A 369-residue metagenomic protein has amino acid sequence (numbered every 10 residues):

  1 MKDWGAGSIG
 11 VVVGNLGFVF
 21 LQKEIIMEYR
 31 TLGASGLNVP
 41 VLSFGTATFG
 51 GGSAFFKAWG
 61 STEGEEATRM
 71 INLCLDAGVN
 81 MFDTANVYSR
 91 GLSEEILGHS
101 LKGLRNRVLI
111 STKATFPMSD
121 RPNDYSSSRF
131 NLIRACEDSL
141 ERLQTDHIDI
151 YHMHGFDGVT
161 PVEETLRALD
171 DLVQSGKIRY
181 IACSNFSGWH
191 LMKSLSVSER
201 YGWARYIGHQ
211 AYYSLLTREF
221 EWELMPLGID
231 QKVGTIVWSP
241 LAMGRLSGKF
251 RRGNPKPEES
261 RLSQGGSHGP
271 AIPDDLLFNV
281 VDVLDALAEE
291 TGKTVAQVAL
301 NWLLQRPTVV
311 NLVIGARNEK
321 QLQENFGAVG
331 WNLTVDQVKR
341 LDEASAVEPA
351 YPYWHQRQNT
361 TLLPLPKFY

Functional and structural regions predicted by a protein language model:
D3-W4, S8, N15-V108, Q174 (+1 more regions): N-terminal binding-site loop/beta-alpha segment at the start of enzyme catalytic domains that lines or forms
M27-E28, T68, D230, N254-E290 (+3 more regions): Terminal-tail/helix-coil boundary detector
L32, F44, A67, C74 (+14 more regions): Conserved, mostly hydrophobic/aromatic
L37-L42, G78-M81, L104-V108, T145-D149 (+5 more regions): Short, well-ordered coil/turn segments that N-cap beta-strands
A47-F49, A85-V87, K113-P117, M153-F156 (+4 more regions): Active-site beta-loop-alpha junctions enriched in small/polar residues
S53, S119-E219, E223: Glycine/proline-rich, positively charged, aromatic-decorated active-site loop/lid region on the catalytic face
I71, E94, G98, C136-L140 (+7 more regions): Generic structural signal for well-ordered alpha-helices, preferentially at hydrophobic/aromatic core positions
E219-S260, T294: Aromatic-lined glycan-binding groove of carbohydrate-active enzymes
